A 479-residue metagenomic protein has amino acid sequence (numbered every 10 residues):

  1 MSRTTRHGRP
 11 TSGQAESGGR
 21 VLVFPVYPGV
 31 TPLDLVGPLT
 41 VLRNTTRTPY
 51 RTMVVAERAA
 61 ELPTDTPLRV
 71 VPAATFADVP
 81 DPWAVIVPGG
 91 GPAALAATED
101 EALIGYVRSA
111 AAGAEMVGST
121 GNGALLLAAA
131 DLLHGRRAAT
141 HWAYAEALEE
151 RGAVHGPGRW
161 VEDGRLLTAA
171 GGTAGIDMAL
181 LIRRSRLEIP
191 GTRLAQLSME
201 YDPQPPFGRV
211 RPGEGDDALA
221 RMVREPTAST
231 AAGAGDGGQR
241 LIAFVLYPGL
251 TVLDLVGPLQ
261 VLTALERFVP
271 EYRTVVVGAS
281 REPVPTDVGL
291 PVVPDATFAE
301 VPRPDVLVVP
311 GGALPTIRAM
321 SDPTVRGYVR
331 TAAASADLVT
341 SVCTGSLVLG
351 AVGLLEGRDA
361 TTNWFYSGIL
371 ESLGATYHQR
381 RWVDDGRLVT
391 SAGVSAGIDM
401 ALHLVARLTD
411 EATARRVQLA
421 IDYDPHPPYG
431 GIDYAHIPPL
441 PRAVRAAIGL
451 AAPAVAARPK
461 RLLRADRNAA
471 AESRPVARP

Functional and structural regions predicted by a protein language model:
M1-V117, L125-A129, A145-E146, H155-P157 (+6 more regions): Extended, subdomain-level signal for the structured scaffold at the beginning of enzyme domains
P82-W83, A114, R136, G152 (+6 more regions): Short, well-ordered alpha-helix to beta-strand connector turns
V117-G118, A139, G156, L167 (+4 more regions): Structural detector of well-ordered beta-strand residues that form the stable sheet scaffold of enzyme domains
L133-W160, L355-W382, D424: A conserved active-site-flanking secondary-structure segment within enzyme catalytic domains
P157-T168, E200-Y201, Q379-A392, D422: Conserved Rossmann-fold dehydrogenase catalytic segment
G171-G175, G393-G397: Short acidic alpha-helix initiation/capping motifs at coil-to-helix transition points, especially at protein N-termini
